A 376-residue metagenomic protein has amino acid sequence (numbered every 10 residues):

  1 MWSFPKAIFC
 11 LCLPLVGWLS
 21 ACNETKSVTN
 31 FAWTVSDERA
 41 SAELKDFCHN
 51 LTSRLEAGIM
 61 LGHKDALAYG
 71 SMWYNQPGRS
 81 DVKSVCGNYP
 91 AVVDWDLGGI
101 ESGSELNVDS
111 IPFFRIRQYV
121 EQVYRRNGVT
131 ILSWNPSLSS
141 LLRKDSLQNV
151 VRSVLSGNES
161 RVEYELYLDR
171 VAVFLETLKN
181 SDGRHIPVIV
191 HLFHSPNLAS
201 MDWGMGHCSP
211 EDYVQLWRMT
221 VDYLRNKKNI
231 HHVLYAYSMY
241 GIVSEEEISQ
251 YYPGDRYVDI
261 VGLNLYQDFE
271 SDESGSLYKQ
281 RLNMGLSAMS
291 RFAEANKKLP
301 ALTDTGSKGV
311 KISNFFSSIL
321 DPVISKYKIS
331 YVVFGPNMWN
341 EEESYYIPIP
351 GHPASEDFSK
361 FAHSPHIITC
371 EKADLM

Functional and structural regions predicted by a protein language model:
L19-A21: C-terminal motif of bacterial Sec signal peptides marking the signal peptidase cleavage site
T25-V92, K372-L375: N-terminal module-boundary/linker segments of secreted carbohydrate-active enzymes
I59-A66, K298-M376: Substrate-binding cleft of secreted/luminal carbohydrate-active enzymes
H63-K64, H191-F193, W217-E246, K297-V310 (+1 more regions): Aromatic-lined carbohydrate-recognition surfaces of secreted/lumenal glycan-active proteins
W73-V82, F114-Q118, V173-F174, G241-P253 (+2 more regions): Alpha-helical scaffolding within the catalytic cores of extracellular/periplasmic polymer-degrading hydrolases
G98, S102-N226, I230: Substrate-binding cleft of extracellular glycoside hydrolase catalytic domains
R126, Y251-K308, G351-T369: Glycoside hydrolase catalytic-domain groove-lining segments
V214, V233-Y251, D268-L277, K308-E341: Non-catalytic scaffold segments within catalytic domains of secreted glycoside hydrolases
